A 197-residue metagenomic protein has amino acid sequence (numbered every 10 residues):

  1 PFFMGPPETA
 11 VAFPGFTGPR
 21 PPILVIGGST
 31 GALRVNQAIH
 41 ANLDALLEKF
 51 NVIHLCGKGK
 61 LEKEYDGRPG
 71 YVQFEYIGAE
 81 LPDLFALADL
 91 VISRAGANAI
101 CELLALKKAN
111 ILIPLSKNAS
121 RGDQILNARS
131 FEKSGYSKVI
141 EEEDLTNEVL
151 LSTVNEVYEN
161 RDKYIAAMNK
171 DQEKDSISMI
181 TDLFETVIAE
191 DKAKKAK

Functional and structural regions predicted by a protein language model:
P1-V11: Active-site-proximal region of nucleotide-activated glycan assembly enzymes, centered on histidine/acidic-rich loops
T9, F13-V91, I125-A128, I140-E148: Donor-nucleotide binding loops and adjacent catalytic segments primarily of GT-B fold Leloir glycosyltransferases
A86-C101, K108-A109: Acidic donor-binding loop of glycosyltransferase active sites
S93, A109-R121: Short hydrophobic beta-strand element within catalytic cores of glycosyltransferases and related nucleotide-activated
K107, I125-S137: Acidic, glycine-centered active-site loop in nucleotide-sugar glycosyltransferases
Y136-D162: C-terminal "capping" alpha-helix adjacent to the active site of nucleotide-linked donor transferases in cell-envelope
D162-K174: A short, well-ordered alpha-helix in the C-terminal region of glycosyltransferases
E173-K197: C-terminal alpha-helical cap of glycosyltransferases
